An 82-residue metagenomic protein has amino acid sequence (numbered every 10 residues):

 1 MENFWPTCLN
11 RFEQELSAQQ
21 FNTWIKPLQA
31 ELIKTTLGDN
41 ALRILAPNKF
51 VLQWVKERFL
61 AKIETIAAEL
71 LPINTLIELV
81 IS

Functional and structural regions predicted by a protein language model:
M1-S82: Intrinsically disordered, low-complexity basic tails and flexible linkers associated with large NTP-driven
